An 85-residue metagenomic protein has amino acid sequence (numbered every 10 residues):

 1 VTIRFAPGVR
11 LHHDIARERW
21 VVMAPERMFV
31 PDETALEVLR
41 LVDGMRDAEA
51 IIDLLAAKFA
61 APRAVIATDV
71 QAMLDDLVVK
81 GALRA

Functional and structural regions predicted by a protein language model:
V1-R40: Acidic, low-complexity/disordered tracts enriched in E/D and polar residues
R27-A85: Long, charge-rich, low-complexity alpha-helical segments
